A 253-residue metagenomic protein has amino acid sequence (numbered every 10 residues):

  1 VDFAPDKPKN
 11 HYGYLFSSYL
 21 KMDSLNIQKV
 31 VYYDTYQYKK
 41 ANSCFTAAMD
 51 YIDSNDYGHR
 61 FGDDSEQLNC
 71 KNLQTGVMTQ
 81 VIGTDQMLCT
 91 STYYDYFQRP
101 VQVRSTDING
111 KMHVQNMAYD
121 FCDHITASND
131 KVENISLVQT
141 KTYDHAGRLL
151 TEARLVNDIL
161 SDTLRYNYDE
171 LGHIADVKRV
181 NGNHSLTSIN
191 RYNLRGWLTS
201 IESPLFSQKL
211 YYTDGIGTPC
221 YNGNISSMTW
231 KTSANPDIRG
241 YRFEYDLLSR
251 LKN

Functional and structural regions predicted by a protein language model:
V1-E244, R250-N253: Beta-strand elements of repeat-based all-beta scaffolds
